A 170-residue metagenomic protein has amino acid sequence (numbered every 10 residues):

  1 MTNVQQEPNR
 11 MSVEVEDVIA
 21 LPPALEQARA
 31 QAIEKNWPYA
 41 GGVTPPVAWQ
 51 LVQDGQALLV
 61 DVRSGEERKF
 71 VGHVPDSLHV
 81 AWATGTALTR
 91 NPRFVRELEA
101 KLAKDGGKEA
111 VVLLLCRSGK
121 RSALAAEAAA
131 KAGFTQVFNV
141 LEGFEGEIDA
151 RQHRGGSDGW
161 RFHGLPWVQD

Functional and structural regions predicted by a protein language model:
T2-A57, E66-V111, S122-D170: Rhodanese-like catalytic fold shared by cysteine-dependent sulfurtransferases and DSP/PTP-type phosphatases
L59-D61: Structural scaffold elements adjacent to functional motifs in cytosolic proteins
L114-L115: Short, surface-exposed ligand- or partner-binding patches at beta-edge/loop junctions that are enriched in aromatics
